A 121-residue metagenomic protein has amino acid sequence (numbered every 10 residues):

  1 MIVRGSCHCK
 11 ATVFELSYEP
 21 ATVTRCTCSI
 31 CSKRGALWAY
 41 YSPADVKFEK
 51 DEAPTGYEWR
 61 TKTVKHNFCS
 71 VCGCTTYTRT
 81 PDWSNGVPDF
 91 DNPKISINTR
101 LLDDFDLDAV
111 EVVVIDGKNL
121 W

Functional and structural regions predicted by a protein language model:
M1-S6, A11-W121: A short Gly-Trp-Pro
